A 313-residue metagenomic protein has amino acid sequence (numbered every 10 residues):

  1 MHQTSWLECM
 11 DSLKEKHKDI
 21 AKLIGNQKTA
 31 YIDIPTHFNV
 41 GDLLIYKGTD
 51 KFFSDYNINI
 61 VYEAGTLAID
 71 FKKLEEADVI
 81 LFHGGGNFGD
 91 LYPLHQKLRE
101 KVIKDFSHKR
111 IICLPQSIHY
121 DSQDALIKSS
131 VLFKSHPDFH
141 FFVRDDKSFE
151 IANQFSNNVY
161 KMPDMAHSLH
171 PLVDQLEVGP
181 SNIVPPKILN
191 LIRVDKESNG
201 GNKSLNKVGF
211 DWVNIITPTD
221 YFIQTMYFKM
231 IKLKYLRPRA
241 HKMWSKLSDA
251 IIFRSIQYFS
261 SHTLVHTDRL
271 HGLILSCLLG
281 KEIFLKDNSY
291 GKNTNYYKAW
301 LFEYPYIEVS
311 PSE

Functional and structural regions predicted by a protein language model:
M1-E313: Active-site anion-handling motifs in enzyme catalytic cores
